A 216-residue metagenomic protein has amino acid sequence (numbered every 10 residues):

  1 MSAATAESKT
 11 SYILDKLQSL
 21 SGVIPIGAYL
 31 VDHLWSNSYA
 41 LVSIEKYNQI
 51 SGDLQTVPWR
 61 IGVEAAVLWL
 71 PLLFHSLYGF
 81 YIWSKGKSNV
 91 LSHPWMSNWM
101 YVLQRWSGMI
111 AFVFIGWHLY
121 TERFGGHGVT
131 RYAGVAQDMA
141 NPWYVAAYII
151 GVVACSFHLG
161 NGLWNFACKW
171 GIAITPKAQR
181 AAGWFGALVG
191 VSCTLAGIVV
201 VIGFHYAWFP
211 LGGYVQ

Functional and structural regions predicted by a protein language model:
M1-Q216: Membrane-embedded alpha-helical bundles that constitute the cytochrome b-like, heme-associated redox core of multi-pass
